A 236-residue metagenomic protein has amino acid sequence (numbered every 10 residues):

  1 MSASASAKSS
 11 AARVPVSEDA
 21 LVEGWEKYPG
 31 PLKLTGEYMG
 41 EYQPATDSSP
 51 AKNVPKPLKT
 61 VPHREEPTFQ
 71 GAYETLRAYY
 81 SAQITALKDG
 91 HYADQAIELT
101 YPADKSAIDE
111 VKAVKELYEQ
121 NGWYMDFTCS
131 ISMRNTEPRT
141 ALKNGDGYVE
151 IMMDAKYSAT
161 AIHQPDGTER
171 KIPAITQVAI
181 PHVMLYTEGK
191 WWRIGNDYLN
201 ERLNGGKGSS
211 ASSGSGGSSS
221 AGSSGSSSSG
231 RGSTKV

Functional and structural regions predicted by a protein language model:
M1-E74: Juxtamembrane and targeting peptides
P29-L32, Y42, T46, R77 (+4 more regions): Generic alpha-helical secondary structure signal
T46-M125: Core segments of small alpha/beta cavity-forming domains
Y92-V236: Structured, amphipathic secondary-structure segments that form assembly/contact surfaces in multi-subunit
